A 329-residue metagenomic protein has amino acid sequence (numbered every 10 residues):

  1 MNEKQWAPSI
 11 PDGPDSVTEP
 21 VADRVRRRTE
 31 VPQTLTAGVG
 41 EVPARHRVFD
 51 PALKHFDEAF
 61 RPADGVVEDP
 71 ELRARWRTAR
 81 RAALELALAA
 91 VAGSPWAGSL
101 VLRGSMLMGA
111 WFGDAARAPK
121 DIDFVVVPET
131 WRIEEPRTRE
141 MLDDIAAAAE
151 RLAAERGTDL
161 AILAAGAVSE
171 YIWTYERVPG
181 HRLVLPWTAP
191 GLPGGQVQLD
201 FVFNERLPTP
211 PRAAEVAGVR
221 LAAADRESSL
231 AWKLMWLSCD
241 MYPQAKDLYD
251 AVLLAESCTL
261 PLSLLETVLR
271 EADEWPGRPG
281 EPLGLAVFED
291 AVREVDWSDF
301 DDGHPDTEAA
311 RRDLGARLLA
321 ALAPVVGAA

Functional and structural regions predicted by a protein language model:
M1-G98, A110-K120, V126-A329: Structured mid-to-C-terminal alpha-helical surface segments
S99-M106: Short helix-loop-helix/strand-helix junction enriched in hydrophobic and basic residues
